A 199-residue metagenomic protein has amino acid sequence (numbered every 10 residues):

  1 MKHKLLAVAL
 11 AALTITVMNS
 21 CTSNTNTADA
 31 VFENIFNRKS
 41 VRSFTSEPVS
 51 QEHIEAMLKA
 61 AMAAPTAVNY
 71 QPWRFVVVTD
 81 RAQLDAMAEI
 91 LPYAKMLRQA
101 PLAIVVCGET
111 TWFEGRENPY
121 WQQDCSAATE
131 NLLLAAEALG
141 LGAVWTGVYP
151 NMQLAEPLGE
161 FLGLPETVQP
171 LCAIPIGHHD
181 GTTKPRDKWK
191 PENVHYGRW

Functional and structural regions predicted by a protein language model:
M1-K2: N-terminal secretory signal peptides that target proteins for export/translocation
L5-L10, I15-W199: Acidic, surface-exposed loops and disordered segments
